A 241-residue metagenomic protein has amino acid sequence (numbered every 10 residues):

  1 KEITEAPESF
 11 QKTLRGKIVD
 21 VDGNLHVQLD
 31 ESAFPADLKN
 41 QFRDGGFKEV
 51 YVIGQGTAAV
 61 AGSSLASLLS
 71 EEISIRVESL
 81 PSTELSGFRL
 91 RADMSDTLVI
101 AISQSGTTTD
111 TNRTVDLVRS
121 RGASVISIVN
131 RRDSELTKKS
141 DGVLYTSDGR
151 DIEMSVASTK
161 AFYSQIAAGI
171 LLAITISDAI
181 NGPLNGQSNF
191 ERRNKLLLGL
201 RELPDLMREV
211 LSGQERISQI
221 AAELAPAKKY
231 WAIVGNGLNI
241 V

Functional and structural regions predicted by a protein language model:
K1, A6-Y51, G142-V241: Active-site phosphate/pyrophosphate-binding segments
A36, G45-G199: Glycine-rich phosphate-binding loops that contact phosphosugars or nucleotide phosphates
